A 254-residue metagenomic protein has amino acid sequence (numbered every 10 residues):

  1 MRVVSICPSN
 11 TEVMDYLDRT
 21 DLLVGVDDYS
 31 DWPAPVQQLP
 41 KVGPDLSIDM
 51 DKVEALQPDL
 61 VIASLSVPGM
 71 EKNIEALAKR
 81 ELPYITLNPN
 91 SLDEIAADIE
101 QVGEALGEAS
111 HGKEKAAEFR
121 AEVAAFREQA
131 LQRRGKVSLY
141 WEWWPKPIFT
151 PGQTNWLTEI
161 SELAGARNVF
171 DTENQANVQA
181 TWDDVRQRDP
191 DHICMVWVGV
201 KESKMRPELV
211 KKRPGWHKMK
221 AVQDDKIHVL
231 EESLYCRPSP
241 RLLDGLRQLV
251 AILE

Functional and structural regions predicted by a protein language model:
M1-E254: N-terminal ligand-binding lobe of clamshell/alpha-beta domains
